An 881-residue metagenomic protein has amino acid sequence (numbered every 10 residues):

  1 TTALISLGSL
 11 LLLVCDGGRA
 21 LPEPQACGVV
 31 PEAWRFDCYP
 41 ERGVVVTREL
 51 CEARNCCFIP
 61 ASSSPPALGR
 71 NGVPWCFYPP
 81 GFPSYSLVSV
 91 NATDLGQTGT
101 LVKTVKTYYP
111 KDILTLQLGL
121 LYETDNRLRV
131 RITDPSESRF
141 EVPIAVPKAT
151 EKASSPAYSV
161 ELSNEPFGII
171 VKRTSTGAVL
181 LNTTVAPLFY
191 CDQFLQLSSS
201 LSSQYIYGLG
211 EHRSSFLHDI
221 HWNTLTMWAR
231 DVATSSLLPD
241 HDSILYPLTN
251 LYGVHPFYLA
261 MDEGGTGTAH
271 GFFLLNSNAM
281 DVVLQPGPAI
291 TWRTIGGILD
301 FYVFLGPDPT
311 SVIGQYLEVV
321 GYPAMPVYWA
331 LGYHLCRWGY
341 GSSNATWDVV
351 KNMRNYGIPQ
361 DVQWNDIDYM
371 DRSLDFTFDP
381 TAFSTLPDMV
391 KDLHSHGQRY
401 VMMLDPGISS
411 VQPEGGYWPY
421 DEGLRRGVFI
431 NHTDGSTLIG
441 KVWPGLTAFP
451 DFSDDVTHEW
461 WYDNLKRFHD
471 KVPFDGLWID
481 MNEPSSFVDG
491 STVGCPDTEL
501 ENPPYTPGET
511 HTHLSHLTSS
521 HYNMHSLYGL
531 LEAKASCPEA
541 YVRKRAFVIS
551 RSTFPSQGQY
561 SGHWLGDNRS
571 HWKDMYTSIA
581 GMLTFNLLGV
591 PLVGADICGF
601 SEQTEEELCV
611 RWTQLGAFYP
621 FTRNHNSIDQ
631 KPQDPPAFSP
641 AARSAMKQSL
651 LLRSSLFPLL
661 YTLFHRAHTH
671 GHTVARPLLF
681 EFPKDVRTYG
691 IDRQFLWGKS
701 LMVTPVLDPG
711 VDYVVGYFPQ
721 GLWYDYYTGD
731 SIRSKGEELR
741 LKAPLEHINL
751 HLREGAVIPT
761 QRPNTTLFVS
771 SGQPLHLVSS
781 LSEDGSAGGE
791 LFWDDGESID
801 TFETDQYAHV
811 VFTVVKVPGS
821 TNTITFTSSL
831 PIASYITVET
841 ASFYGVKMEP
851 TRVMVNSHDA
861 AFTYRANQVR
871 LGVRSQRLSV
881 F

Functional and structural regions predicted by a protein language model:
T1-L11: Classical eukaryotic N-terminal signal peptides for Sec-dependent ER targeting/secretion, especially the positively
R19-R48: Secreted, propeptide-processed cysteine-rich mini-domains
L21-V30, C76-Y85, V90, G177-E754 (+2 more regions): Catalytic-domain carbohydrate-binding cleft regions of carbohydrate-active enzymes
P40, L50, N55-N71, W75-Y78: Extracellular Cys-Trp
F82-T100, D112-S155: A low-complexity, Ser/Thr/Gly/Pro-enriched, surface-exposed linker/loop concept that marks segments flanking
Q97-L101, L120, V130-I132, A157 (+3 more regions): Short, well-ordered beta-strand segments enriched in hydrophobic/aromatic residues
A145-P147, Y726-L745, R852-S875: Solvent-exposed beta-strand/loop surfaces of large extracellular or lumenal domains
I244-L245, H747, L752-H858, G872-R877: Accessory, solvent-exposed terminal regions and/or long lumenal/extracellular loops of proteins
